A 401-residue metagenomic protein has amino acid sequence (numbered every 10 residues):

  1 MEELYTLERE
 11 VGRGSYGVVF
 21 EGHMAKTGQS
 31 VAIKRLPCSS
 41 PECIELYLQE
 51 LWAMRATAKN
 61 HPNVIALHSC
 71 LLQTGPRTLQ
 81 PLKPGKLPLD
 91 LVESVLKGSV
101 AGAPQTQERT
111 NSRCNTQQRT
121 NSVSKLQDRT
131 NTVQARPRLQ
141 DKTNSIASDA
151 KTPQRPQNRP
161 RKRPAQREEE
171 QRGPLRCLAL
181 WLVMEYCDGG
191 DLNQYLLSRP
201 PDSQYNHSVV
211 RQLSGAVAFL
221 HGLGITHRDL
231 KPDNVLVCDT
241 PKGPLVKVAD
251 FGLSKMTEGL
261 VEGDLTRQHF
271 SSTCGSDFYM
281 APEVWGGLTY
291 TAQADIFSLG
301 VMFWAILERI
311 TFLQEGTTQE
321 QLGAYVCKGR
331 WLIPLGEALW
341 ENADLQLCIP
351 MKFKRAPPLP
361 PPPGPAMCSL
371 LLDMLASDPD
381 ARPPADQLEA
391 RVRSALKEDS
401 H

Functional and structural regions predicted by a protein language model:
V18: Conserved N-lobe ATP-binding subsite of Hanks-type protein kinase domains, especially the beta3 VAIK lysine
A66-G98, P164-L178: Short beta-strand micro-motifs within the conserved protein kinase catalytic domain, predominantly in the N-lobe
Q73, L82-G85, T311-A376: C-terminal lobe of the eukaryotic/viral protein kinase catalytic domain
K86, C177-G190: Conserved short submotifs of the Hanks-type protein kinase catalytic core that shape the nucleotide-binding pocket
V209-V210: Activation segment signature within eukaryotic-like protein kinase domains
H221-D239: Catalytic-loop of the protein kinase fold
R267-E283: Conserved activation segment of eukaryotic-like protein kinases, specifically the C-terminal portion of the activation
D295: Conserved catalytic-loop aspartate of Hanks-type protein kinases
